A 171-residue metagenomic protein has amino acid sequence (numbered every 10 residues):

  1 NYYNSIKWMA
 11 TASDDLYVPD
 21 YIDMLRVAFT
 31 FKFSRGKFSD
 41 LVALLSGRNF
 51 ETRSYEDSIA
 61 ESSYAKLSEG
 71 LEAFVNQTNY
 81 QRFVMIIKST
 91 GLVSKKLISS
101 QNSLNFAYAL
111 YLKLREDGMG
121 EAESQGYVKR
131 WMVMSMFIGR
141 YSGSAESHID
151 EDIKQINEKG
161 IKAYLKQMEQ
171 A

Functional and structural regions predicted by a protein language model:
N1-A171: Flexible coil/loop and intrinsically disordered segments
